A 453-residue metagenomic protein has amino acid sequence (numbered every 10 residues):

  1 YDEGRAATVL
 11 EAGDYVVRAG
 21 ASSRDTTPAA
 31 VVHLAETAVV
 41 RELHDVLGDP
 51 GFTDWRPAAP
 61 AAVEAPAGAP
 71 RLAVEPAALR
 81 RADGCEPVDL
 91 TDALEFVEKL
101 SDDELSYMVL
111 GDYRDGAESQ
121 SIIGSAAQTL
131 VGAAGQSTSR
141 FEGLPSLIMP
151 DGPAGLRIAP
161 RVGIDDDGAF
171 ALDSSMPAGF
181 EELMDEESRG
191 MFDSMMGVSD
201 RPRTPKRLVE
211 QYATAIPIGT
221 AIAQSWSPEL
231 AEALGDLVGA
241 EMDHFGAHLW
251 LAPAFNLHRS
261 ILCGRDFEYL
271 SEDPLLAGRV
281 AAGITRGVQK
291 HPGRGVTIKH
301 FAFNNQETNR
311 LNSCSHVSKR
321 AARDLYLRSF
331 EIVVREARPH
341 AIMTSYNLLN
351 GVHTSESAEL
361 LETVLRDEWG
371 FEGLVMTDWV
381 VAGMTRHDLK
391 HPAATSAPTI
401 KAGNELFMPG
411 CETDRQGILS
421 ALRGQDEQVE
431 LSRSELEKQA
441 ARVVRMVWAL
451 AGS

Functional and structural regions predicted by a protein language model:
Y1-A6: Intrinsically disordered, low-complexity Pro/Gly/Ser/Thr-rich segments with frequent PxxP/GP/PP motifs and embedded
V9-A19, S23, L43-S453: Glycoside hydrolase catalytic-domain context in secreted enzymes
D25-L43: Short beta-strand elements
